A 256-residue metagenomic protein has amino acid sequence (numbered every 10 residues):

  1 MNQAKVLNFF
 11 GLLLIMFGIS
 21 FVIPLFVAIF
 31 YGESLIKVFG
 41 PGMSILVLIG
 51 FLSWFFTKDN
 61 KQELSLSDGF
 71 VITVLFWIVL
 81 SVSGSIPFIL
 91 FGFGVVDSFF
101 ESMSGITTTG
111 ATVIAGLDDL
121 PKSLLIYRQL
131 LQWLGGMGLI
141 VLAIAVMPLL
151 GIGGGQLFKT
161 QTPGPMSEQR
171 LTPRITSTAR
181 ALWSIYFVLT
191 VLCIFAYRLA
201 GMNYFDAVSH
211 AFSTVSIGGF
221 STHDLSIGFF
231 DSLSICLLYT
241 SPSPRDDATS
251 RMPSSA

Functional and structural regions predicted by a protein language model:
M1-A4, N60-L64, G164-S177: Cytosolic juxtamembrane amphipathic/interface segments immediately preceding and feeding into a transmembrane helix
M1-D97: N-terminal alpha-helical transmembrane segments of multi-pass membrane transport and channel/translocase proteins
Q3-L14, Y31-G42, L64-G69, K122-G138 (+2 more regions): Membrane-entry segments of alpha-helical transmembrane domains in multi-pass membrane proteins
P24-I36, D97-F100, T112-L130, Y204-I235: Membrane-interface interhelical loops and short amphipathic "cap" helices that link adjacent transmembrane segments
S81-A115, K122, L131-F158, W183-S209: Transmembrane-helix bundle segments that line or gate the permeation/cavity pathway in multi-pass membrane proteins
G153-R174, A211-S221: Juxtamembrane inter-helical linkers in multi-pass membrane proteins
Y239-P244: Conserved small/polar residues in nucleotide/adenosyl-binding loops
R251-A256: Hydrophobic alpha-helical segments, chiefly the membrane-spanning helices and signal/signal-anchor peptides
